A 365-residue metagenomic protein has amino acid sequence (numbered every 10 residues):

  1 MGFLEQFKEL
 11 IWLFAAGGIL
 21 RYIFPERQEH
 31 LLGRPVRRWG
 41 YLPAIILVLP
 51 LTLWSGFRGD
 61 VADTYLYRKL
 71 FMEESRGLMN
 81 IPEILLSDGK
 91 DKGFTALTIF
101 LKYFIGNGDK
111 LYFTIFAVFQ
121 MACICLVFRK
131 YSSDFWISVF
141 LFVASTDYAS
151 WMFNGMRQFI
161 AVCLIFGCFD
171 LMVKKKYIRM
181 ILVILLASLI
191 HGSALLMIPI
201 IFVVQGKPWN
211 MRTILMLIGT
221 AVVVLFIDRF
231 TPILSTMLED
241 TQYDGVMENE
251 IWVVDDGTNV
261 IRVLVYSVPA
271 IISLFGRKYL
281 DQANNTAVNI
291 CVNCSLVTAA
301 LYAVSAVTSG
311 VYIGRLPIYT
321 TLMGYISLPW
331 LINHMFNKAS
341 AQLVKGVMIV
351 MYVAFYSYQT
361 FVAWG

Functional and structural regions predicted by a protein language model:
Y65-E73, E83-G106: Short hydrophobic/aromatic helix or loop-helix immediately within or flanking a transmembrane segment in polytopic
Y65-R68, T95, I201-L316: Alpha-helical transmembrane segments and terminal signal-anchor/GPI-anchor hydrophobic tails, characterized by long
K92, F104-F119: Loop-to-helix entry region of an early transmembrane alpha helix in multi-pass inner-membrane enzymes
C125-A144: Transmembrane-helix signature of polytopic, membrane-embedded enzymes that assemble or transfer cell-envelope glycans
Y148, R179-V203: Membrane-interface alpha helices of multi-pass inner-membrane proteins
M152-F159: Short acidic/glycine- and proline-prone juxtamembrane loop motifs at membrane-interface regions of multi-pass membrane
I165-I178: Membrane-interface transmembrane helices that cradle and orient dolichyl/undecaprenyl
I218-G219, K338-S357: Signature aromatic-anchored transmembrane alpha helix within multi-pass, membrane-resident enzymes that catalyze glycan
